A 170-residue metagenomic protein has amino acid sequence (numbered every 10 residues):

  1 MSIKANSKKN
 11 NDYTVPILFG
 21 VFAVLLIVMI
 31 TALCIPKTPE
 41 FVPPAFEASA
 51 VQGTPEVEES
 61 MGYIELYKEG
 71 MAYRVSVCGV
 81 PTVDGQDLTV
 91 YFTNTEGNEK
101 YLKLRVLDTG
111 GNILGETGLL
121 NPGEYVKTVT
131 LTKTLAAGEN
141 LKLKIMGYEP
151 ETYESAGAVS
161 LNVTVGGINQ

Functional and structural regions predicted by a protein language model:
M1-Y13: N-terminal Lys/Arg-rich, disordered targeting/topogenic segments
P16-A32: Hydrophobic membrane-insertion alpha-helices, especially the h-region of bacterial N-terminal signal peptides
I30-P43: Hydrophobic single-pass membrane-insertion segments
F41-V83, G167: Transition segment at domain starts
D87-T95: Short edge beta-strand/loop segments characteristic of extracellular beta-sandwich folds
L120-E124: Glycine-centered tight-turn and secondary-structure capping sites
L131-E139: Surface-exposed, short loops/turns at beta-strand junctions within beta-sandwich domains
E154-Q170: Short beta-strand elements
